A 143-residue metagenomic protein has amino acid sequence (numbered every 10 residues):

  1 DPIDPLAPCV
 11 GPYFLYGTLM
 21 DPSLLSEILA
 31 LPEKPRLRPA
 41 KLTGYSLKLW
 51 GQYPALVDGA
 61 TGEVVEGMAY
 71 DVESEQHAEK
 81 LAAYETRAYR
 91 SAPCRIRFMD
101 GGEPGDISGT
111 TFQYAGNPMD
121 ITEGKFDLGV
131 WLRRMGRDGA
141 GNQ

Functional and structural regions predicted by a protein language model:
D1-Q143: Glycine-aromatic micro-motifs
